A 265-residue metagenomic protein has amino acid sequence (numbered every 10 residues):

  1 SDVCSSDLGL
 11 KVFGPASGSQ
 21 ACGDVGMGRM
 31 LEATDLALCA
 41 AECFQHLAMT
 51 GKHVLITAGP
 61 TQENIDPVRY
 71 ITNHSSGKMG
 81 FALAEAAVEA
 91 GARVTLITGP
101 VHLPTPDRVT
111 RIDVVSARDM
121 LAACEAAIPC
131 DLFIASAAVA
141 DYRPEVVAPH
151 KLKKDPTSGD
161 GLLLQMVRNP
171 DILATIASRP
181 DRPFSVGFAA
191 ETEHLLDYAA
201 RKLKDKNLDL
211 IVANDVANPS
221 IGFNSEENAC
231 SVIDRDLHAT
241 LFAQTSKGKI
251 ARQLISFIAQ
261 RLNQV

Functional and structural regions predicted by a protein language model:
D2-S5: Short, small-residue-biased leader/transition segments that mark boundaries at the very start of proteins
D7-P15, D113-L121: A glycine-rich helix N-cap at a beta->alpha junction
V12-P15, T50, L96-I97, A135-S136 (+2 more regions): General beta-strand structural signal in soluble alpha/beta enzymes
S17-H53, A217-V265: Glycine-rich phosphate/pyrophosphate-binding loop and the adjoining helix
H46-S116: Glycine-rich phosphate/diphosphate-binding loop of Rossmann-like nucleotide-binding domains
I65-K78, P156-R168, A190-E191, A243-T245: Short, glycine-rich nucleotide/cofactor-binding loops
V115-S220: Glycine-rich phosphate-binding loop
